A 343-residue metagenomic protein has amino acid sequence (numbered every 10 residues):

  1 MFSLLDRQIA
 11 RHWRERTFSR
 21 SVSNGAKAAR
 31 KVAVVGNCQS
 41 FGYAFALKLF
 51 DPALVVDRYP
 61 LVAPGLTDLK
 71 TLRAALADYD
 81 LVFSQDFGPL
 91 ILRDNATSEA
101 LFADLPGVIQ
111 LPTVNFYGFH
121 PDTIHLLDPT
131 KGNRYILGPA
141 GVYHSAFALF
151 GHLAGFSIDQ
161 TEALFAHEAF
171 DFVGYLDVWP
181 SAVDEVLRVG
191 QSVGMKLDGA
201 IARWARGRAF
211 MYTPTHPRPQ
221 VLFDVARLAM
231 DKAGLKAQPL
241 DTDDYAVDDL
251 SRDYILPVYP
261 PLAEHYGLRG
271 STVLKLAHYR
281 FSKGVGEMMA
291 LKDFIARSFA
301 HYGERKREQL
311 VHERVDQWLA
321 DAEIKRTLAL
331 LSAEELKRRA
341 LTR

Functional and structural regions predicted by a protein language model:
M1-R343: Extracellular glycan-modifying ectodomains
